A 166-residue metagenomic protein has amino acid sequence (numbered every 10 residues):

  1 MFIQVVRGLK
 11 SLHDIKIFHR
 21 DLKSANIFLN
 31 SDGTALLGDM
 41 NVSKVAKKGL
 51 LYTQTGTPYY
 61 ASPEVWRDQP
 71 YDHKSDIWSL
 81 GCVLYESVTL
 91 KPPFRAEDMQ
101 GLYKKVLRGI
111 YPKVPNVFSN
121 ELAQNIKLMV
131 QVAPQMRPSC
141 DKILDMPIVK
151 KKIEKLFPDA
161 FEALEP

Functional and structural regions predicted by a protein language model:
M1-F2: Activation segment signature within eukaryotic-like protein kinase domains
R7-I17: Protein kinase catalytic-loop region centered on the HRD/HxD motif
Y52-E64: Conserved activation segment of eukaryotic-like protein kinases, specifically the C-terminal portion of the activation
D76: Conserved catalytic-loop aspartate of Hanks-type protein kinases
T89-P92: Structural helix C-cap motif within protein kinase domains
V132-M136, K142-L156: Terminal C-lobe "cap" of eukaryotic-type protein kinase domains
